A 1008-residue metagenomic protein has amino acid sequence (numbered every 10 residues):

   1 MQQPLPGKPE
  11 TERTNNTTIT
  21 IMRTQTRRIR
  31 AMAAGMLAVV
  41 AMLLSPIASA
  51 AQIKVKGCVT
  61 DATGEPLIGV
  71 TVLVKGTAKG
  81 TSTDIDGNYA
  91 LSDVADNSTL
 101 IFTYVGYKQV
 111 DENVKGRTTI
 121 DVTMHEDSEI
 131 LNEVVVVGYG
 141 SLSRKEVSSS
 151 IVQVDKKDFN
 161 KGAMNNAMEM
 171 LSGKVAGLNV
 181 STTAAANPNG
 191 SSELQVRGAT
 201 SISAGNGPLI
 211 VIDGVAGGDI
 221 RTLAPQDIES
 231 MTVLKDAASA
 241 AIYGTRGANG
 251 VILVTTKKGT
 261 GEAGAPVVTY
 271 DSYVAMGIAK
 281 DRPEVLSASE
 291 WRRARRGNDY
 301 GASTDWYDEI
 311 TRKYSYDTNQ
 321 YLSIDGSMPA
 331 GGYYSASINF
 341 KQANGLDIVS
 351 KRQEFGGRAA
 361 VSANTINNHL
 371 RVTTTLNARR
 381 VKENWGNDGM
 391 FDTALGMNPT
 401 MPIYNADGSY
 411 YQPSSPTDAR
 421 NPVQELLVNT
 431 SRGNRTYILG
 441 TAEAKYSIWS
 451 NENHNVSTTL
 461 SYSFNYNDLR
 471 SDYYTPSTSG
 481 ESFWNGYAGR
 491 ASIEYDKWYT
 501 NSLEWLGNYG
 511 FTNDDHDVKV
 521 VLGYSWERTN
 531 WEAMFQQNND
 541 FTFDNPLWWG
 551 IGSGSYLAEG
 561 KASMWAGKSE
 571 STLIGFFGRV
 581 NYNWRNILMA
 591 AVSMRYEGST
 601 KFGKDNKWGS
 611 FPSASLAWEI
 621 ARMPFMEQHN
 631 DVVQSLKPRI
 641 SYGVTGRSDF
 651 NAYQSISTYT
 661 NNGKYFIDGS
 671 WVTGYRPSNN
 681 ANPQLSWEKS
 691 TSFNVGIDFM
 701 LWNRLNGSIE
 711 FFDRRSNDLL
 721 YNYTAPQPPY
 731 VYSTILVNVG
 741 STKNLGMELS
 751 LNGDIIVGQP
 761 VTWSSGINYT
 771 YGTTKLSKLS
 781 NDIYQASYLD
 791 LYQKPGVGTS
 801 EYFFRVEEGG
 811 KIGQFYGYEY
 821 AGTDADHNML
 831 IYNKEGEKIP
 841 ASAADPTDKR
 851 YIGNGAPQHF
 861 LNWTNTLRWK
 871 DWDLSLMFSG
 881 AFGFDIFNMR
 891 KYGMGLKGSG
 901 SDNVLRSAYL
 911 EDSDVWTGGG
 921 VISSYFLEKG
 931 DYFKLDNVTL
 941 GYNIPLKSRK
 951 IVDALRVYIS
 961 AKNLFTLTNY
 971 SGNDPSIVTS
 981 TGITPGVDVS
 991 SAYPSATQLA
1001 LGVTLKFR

Functional and structural regions predicted by a protein language model:
Q2-A359, N364-T365, L370-R379, P413 (+5 more regions): Short, small/polar-rich motifs associated with maturation and membrane association, primarily at protein termini
G69, D93, E133, Q153 (+10 more regions): Extracellular/lumenal ectodomain signal focusing on beta-strand-rich modules and carbohydrate-recognition contexts
V72, F102, I210, Y404 (+3 more regions): Short aromatic-centered micro-motifs
F159, G207, S315, E354 (+8 more regions): Extracellular/periplasmic, surface-exposed regions of secreted and cell-surface proteins
M168-K174, T734-K743, Q785-F815, P846 (+3 more regions): C-terminal extracellular loops and terminal segments of Gram-negative outer membrane beta-barrel proteins
T269-G301, F535, D754-N854, K962-L964 (+1 more regions): Conserved small-residue
N854-I886: Glycine-rich, aromatic-lined ligand/substrate-binding cores of catalytic and carbohydrate-binding domains
L874-D936: C-terminal beta-barrel architecture of Gram-negative outer-membrane proteins
